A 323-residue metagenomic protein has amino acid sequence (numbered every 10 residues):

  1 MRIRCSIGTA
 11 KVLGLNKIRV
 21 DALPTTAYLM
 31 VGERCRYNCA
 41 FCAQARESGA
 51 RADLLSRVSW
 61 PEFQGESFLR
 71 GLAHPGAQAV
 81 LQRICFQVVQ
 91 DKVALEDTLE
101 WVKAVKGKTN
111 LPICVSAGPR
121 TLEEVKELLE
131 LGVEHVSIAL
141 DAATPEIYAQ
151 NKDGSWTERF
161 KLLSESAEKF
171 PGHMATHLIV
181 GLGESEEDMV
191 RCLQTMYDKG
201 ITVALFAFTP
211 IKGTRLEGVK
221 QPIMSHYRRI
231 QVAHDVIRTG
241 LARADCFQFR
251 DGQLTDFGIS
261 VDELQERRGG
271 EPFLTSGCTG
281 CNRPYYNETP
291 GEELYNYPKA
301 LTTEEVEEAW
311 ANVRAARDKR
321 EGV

Functional and structural regions predicted by a protein language model:
M1-A27, R51, T109, R191-V323: Auxiliary Fe-S-binding modules of radical SAM enzymes
K11-N16, L29-R36, A40-A149, S155-K169 (+1 more regions): Conserved Radical SAM active-site core
S56, F86-V89, H177-V180, G218-Q221: Conserved short-loop catalytic and cofactor-binding motifs
W60-F63, N151-E158, E184, D188 (+1 more regions): Alpha-helix N-cap and loop-to-helix initiation/capping positions
Q64, D97, W101, E124 (+4 more regions): General structural feature for long, well-ordered alpha-helical segments within catalytic domains of soluble enzymes
I113, V136, M174-T176, V203: Hydrophobic/aromatic residues located in beta-strands of well-ordered beta-sheets within soluble catalytic
T121-L131, V180-D198: Catalytic cores of alpha/beta
L163-E187, F206-G213, V219: Conserved strand-turn element in the central/C-terminal portion of the radical SAM core barrel that lines
